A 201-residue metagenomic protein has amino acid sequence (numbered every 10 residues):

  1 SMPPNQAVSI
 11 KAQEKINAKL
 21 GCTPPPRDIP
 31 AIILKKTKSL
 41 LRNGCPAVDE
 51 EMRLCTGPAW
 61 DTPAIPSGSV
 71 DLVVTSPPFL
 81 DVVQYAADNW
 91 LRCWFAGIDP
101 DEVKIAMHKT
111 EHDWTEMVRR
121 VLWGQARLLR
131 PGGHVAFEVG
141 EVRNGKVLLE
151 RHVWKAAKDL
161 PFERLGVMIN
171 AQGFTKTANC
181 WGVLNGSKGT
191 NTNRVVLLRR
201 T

Functional and structural regions predicted by a protein language model:
S1-T75, L80-V83: SAM-dependent nucleic-acid methyltransferase catalytic core
D61-P63, L80-V83, R143-K146, G173-A178: Flexible loop/turn segments at secondary-structure boundaries
P66, A86-A87, L148-E150: Residues at alpha-helix caps and immediate loop-helix transition turns in enzyme cores, especially N- and C-cap
V70, G132-A136, T192-N193: Active-site lining segments that contact anionic ligands and/or coordinate catalytic metals
D71, N89-C93, V153-W154: Glycine-rich, phosphate-binding/catalytic loops in enzymes
P78-V121: Mobile active-site "lid"/loop adjacent to the S-adenosyl-L-methionine
M107-I169: Conserved Class I SAM-dependent methyltransferase catalytic core
K146-W154, F162-T201: Class I S-adenosyl-L-methionine
